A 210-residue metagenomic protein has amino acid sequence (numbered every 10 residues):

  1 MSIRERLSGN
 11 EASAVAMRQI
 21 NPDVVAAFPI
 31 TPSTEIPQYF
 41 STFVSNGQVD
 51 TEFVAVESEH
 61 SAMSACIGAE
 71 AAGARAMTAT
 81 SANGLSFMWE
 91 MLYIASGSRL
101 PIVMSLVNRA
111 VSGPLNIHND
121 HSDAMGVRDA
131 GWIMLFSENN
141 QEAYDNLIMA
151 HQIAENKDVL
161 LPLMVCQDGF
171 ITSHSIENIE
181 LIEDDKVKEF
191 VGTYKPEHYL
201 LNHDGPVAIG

Functional and structural regions predicted by a protein language model:
M1-G126, G131-W132, I148, D168: Thiamine diphosphate
S8, S58, N139-N140, I209-G210: Intrinsic-disorder/low-complexity, polar/charged segments
H60, H118-H121, H151, H174 (+2 more regions): Histidine (H) residue identity feature
S64-A65, D145-N146, H174-I176: Short, solvent-exposed polar/charged micro-motifs at secondary-structure junctions
G73-A79, L100-V107, V127-D129, H151-V159 (+2 more regions): Short secondary-structure transition/capping segments
H118-P162, C166-G169, T193: Conserved thiamine diphosphate
P162-G210: Conformationally flexible catalytic loops at phosphate/diphosphate-handling active centers
